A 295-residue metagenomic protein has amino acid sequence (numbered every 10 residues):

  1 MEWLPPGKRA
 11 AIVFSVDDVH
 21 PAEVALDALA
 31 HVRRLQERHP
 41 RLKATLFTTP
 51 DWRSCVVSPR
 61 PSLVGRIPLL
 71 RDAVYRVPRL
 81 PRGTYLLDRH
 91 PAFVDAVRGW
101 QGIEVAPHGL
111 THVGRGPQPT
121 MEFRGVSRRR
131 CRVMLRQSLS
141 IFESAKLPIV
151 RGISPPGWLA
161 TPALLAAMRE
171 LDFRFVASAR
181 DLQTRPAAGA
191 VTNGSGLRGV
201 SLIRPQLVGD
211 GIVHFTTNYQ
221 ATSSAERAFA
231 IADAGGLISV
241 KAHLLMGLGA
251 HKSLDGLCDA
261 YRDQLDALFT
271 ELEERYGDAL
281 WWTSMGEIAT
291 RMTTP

Functional and structural regions predicted by a protein language model:
M1-G102, I149, P155: Active-site beta->alpha N-cap acidic-glycine motif
M1-G7, H39, S239-P295: C-terminal domain-boundary segment and adjacent tail
W3-P6, L63, V77-D88, A92-D95 (+3 more regions): Active-site-adjacent pocket scaffolds in enzyme catalytic domains
F14-V19, T48-D51, P107-V113, G235 (+1 more regions): Short loop/turn segments at strand-loop or loop-helix junctions that form parts of catalytic or ligand-binding pockets
A25-V32, G83-A92, R128-R136, L257-E271: Well-ordered, non-membrane alpha-helical segments in soluble/globular domains
F47-S54, G109-V113, I153-A160, D181-L182 (+1 more regions): Short, solvent-exposed turn/loop segments enriched in Gly/Ser/Thr/Pro and often Arg
S54-S58, V113-Q118, G247-H251: Short acidic/His/Gly/Ser-rich catalytic and metal-binding motifs that mark active-site loops of diverse hydrolases
G114-Q137: Glycine-rich phosphate-binding "P-loop"
